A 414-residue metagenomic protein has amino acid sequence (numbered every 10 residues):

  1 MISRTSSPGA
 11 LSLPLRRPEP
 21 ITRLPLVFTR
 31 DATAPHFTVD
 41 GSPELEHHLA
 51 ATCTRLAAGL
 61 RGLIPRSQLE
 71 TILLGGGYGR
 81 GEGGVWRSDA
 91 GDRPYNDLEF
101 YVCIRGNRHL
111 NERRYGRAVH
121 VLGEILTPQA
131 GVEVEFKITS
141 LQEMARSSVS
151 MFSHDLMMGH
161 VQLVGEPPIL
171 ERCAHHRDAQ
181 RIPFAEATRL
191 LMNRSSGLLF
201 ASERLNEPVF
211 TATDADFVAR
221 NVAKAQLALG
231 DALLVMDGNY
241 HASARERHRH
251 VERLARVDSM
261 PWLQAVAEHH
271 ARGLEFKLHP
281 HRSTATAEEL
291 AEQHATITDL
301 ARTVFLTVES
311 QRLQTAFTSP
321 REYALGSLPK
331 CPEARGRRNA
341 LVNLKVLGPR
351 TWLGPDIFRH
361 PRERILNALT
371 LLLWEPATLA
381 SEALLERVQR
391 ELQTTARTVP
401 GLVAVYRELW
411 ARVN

Functional and structural regions predicted by a protein language model:
I2, L13-R80: Helical scaffold of the NTase/Pol beta-like nucleotidyltransferase catalytic core
L26-H48, V119-D237, A244-H248, E252-Q264 (+1 more regions): Conserved NTP/Mg2+-binding pocket subregion across the NTase superfamily
A57-L98, C103-H109: Active-site nucleotide-donor binding segment shared across nucleotidyl transfer reactions
R108-G116: Short, conserved charged micro-motifs
V266-E275: Acidic/histidine-rich catalytic neighborhood
T307-N414: Non-catalytic terminal regions of proteins
